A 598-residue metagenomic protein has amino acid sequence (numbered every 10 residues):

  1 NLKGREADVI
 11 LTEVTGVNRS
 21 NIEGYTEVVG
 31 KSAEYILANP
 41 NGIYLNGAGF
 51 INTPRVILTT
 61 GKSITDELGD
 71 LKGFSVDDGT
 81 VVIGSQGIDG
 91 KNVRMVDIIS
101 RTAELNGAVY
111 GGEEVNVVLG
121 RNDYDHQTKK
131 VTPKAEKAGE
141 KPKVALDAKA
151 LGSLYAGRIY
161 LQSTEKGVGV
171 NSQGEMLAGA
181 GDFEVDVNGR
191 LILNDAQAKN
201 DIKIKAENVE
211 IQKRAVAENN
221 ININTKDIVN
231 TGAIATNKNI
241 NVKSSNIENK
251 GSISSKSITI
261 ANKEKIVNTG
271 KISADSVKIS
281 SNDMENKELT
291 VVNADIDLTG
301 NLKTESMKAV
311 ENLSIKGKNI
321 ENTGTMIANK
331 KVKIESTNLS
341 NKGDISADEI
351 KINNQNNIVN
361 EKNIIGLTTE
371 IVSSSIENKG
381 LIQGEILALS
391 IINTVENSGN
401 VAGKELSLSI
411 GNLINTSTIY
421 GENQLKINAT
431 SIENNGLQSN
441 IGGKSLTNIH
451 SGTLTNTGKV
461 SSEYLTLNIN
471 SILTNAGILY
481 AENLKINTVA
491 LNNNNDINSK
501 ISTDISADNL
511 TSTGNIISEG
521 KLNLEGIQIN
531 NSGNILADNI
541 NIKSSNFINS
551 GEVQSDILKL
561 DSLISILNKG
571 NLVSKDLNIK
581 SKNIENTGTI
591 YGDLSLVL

Functional and structural regions predicted by a protein language model:
N1-G179, D186-N188: Solvent-exposed adhesion/ligand-recognition segments of exported proteins
E13, I83-S85, T225, S281 (+1 more regions): Surface-exposed beta-strand edges and flanking loops
R19, S32-E34, G42, A48-F50 (+76 more regions): Detector for repetitive beta-architecture
I64, D123, Q162, G167 (+6 more regions): Surface-exposed, flexible loop/turn segments at secondary-structure boundaries
E140-A145, V209, S439-N440: Extracellular beta-strand/beta-solenoid scaffold signature
